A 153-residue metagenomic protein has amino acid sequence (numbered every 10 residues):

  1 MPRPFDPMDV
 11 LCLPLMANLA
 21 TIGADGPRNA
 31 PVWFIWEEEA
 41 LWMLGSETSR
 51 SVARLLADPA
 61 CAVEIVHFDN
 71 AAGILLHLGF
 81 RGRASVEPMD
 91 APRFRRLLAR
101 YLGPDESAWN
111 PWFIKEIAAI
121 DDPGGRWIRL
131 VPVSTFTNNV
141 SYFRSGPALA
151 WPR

Functional and structural regions predicted by a protein language model:
M1-A17, L149: Extreme N-terminal tail/first-helix region
P7-M8, V52, A118: Short amphipathic alpha-helical segments and helix-helix/interface helices
P14-E47, V63-H67, L76-G79: Short beta-strand segments
R28, T48-S51, D122-G124: A short beta-loop-beta micro-motif enriched in histidine and acidic residues
S46-R50, Y101-L102: Short, solvent-exposed aromatic-acidic interface loops
E47-T48, A62-H67, S107-E116: Short acidic (Asp/Glu) patches
S51-D58, A62-P88: Helix-adjacent hinge/juxtasegments
L75-R153: Charged, gly/pro-rich active-site loop segments
